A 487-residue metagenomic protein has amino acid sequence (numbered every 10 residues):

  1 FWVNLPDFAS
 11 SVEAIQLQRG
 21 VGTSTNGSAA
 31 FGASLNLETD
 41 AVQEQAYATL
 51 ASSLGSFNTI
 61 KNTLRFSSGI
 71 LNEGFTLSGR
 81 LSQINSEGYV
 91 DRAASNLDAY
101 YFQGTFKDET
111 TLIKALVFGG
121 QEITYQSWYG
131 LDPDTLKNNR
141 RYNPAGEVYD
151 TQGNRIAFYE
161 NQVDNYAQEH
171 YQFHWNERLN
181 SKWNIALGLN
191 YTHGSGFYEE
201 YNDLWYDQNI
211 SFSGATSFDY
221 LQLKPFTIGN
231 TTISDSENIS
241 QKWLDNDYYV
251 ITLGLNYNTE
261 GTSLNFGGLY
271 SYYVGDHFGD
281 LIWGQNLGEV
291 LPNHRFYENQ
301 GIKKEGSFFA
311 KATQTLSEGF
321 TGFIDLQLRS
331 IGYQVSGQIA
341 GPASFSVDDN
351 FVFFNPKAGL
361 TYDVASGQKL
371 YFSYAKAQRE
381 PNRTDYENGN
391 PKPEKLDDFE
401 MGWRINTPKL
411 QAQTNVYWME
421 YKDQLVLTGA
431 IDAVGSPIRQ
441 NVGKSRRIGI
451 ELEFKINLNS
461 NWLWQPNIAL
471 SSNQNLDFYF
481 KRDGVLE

Functional and structural regions predicted by a protein language model:
F1-R19: Short acidic/polar hinge/loop motifs at secondary-structure boundaries that mediate gating or recognition
G22-S24, S34-G69, L81-D91, G301 (+1 more regions): Short strand-turn segments of transmembrane beta-barrel domains in outer membranes, especially the first one or two
Y47, E73-L77, T110-A115, K182-I185 (+5 more regions): Repeated loop/turn-to-beta-strand initiation elements of outer-membrane beta-barrel proteins
S52-N58, Q83-E87, D108-T110, G119-I123 (+9 more regions): Transmembrane beta-strands of outer-membrane beta-barrel pores
L54-N85, V90-S127, H174-R178: Transmembrane beta-barrel wall of Gram-negative outer-membrane proteins
T105, L112-Q172, E200-E237: Acidic/polar loop-and-plug regions of large Gram-negative outer-membrane beta-barrel proteins
N246-Y248, T259-S263, L269-Y272, P292-Y421 (+2 more regions): Structural signature of Gram-negative outer-membrane beta-barrels, strongest in the C-terminal barrel of TonB-dependent
W418, Q440-E487: Gram-negative outer-membrane beta-barrel transporters
